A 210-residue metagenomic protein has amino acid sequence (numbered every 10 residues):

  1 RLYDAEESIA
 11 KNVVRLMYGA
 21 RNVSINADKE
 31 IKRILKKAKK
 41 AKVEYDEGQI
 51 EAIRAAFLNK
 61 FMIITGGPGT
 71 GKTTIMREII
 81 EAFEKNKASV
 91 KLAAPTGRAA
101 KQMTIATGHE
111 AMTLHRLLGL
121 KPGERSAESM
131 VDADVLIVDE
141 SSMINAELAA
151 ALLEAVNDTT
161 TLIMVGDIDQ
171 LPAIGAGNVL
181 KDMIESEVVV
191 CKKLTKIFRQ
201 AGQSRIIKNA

Functional and structural regions predicted by a protein language model:
R1-A210: Conserved ATP-binding/catalytic motifs of P-loop helicase motor domains
